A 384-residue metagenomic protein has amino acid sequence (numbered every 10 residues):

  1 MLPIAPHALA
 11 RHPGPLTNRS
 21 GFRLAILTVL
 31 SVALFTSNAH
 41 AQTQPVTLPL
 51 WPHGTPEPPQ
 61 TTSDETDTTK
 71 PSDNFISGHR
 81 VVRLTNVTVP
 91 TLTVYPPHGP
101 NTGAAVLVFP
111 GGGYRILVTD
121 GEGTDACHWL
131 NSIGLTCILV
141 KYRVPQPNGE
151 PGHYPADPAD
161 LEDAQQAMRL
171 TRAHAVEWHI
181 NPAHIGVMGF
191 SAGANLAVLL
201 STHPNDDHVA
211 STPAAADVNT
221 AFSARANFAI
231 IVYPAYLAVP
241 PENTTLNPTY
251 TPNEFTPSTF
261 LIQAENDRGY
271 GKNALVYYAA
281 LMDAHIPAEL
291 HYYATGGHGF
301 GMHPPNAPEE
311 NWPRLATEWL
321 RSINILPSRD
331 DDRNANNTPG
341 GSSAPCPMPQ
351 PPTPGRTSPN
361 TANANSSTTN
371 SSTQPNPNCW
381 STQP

Functional and structural regions predicted by a protein language model:
Q42-P100: N-terminal cap/lid segment of alpha/beta-hydrolase-fold proteins
G103-G111: Short beta-strand element of the alpha/beta-hydrolase
V118-T119, A126, Y142-H179, P304-E309: Catalytic nucleophile-loop/oxyanion-hole region of alpha/beta-hydrolase and closely related hydrolase-like folds
D120-I138: Short amphipathic alpha-helix adjacent to the substrate-entry channel of hydrolases
E162-E254: Primarily recognizes the serine-hydrolase "nucleophile elbow" in alpha/beta-hydrolase and SGNH/GDSL folds
L261-Q263: Short beta-strand/loop motif that positions the catalytic acidic residue of the alpha/beta-hydrolase fold
R268-A274: Conserved alpha/beta-hydrolase "acid-adjacent" motif
L275-Y278, M282-G340: C-terminal catalytic histidine-bearing segment of alpha/beta-hydrolase fold enzymes
